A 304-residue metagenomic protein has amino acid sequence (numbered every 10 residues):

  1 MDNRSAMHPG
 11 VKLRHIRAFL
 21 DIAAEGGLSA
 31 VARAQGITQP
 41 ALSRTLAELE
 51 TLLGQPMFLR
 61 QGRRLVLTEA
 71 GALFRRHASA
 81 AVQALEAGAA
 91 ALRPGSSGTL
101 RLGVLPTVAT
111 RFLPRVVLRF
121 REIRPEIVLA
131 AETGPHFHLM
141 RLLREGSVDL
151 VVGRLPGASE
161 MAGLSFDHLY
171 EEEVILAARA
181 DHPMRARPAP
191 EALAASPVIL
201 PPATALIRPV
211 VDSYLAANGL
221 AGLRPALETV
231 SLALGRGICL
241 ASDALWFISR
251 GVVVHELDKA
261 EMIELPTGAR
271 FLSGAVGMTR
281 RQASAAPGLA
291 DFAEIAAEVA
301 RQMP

Functional and structural regions predicted by a protein language model:
L20-T38: Short helix-boundary/capping micro-motifs
E50-L67, E86: A short LG(V/I)-centered, amphipathic sequence patch enriched for acidic residue(s) preceding the LG motif
L52-L53, F74-G95: Alpha-helical linker/hinge and terminal dimerization helices associated with HTH transcriptional regulators
G98-S159: Central regulatory/effector-binding core of bacterial HTH transcription factors
F112, M184, I263-P304: A late-sequence structural motif
P135-M140, R144-V148, R154, L206-E264: Hydrophobic hinge/microswitch elements
S165-I175, R250, D258-L272: Short beta-strand->loop
M184-P188, P197-N218, A286-A293, M303: Secondary-structure junction motif
